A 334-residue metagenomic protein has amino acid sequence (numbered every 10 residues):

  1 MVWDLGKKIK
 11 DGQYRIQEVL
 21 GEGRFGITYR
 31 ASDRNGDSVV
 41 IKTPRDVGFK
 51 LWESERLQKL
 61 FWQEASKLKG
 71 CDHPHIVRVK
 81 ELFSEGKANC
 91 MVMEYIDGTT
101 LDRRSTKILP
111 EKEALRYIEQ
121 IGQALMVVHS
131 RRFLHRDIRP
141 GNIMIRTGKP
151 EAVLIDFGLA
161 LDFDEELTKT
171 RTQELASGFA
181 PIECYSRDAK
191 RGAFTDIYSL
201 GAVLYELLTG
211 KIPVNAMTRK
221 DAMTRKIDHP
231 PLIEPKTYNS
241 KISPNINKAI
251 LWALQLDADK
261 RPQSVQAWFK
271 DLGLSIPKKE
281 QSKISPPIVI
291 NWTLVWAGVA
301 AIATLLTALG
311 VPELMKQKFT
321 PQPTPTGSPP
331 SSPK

Functional and structural regions predicted by a protein language model:
Q17-R24, T28: Protein kinase glycine-rich loop
G48-G70: AlphaC helix of the eukaryotic protein kinase fold
L82: Activation-segment/catalytic-loop signature of the eukaryotic protein kinase fold
G86-T100, R104, I108: Conserved short submotifs of the Hanks-type protein kinase catalytic core that shape the nucleotide-binding pocket
Y117-I118: Activation segment signature within eukaryotic-like protein kinase domains
I121-F133: Protein kinase catalytic-loop region centered on the HRD/HxD motif
G178-I276: C-terminal lobe helix-coil module of Hanks-type protein kinase domains
